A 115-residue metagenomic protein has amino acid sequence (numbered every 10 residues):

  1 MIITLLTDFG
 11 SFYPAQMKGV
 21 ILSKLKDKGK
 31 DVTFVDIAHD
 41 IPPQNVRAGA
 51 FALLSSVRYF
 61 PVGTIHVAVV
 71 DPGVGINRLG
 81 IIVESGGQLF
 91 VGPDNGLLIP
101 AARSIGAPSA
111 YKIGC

Functional and structural regions predicted by a protein language model:
I2, P14, K28-F34, D40-S55 (+1 more regions): Active-site histidine-anchored catalytic micro-motif
I2-V20: N-terminal basic/disordered segments at the start of proteins
G19-K24, E84: Short, solvent-exposed amphipathic alpha-helical segments in soluble enzyme and RNA/protein-processing domains
